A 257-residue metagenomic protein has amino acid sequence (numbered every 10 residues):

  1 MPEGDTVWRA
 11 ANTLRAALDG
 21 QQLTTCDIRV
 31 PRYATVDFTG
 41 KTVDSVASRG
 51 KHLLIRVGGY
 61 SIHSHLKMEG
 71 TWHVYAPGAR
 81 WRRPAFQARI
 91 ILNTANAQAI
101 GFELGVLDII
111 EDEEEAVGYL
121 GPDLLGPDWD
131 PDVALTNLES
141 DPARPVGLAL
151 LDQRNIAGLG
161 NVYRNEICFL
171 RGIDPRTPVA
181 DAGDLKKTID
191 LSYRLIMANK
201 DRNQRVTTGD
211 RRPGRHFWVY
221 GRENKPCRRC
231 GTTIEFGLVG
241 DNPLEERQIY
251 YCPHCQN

Functional and structural regions predicted by a protein language model:
M1-N257: Structured catalytic/nucleic-acid-binding cores of DNA maintenance enzymes
